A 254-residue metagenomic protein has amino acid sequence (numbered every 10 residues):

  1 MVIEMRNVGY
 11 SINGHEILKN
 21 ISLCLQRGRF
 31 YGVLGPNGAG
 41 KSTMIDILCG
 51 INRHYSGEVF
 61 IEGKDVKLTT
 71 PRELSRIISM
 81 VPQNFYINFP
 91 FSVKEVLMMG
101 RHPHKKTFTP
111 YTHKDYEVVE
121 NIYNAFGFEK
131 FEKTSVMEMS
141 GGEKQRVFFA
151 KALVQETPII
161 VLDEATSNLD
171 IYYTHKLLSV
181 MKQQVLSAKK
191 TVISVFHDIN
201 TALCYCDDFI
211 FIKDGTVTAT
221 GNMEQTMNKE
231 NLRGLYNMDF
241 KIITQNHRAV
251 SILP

Functional and structural regions predicted by a protein language model:
I3, L18-N20: Conserved structural motif at the start of ABC-family nucleotide-binding domains
L34-P36: The feature captures the beta-strand-to-loop junction immediately N-terminal to the Walker
C49: Helix-to-loop junction immediately C-terminal to a conserved catalytic motif
G57-D65, L74: Conserved ABC transporter NBD signature motif
M98, H113-F131, E156: Conserved ABC ATPase "signature" region
S135-M139, E143: Conserved ABC ATPase signature
I160-E164: Catalytic Walker B motif of ABC-type/P-loop ATPase nucleotide-binding domains
